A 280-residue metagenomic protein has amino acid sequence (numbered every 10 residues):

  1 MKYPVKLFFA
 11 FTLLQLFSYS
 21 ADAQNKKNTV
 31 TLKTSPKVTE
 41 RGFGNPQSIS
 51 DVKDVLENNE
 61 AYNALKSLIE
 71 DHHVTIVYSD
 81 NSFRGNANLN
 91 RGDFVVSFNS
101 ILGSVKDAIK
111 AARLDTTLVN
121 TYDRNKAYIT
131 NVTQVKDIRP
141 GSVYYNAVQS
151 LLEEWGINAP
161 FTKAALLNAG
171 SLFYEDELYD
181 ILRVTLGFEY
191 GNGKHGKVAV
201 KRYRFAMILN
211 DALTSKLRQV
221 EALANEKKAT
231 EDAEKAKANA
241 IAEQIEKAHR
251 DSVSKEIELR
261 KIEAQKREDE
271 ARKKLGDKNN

Functional and structural regions predicted by a protein language model:
M1-F8: Bacterial N-terminal signal peptides that target proteins for export
F9-L16: Bacterial N-terminal signal peptides
A10, A21-Y62, T75-Y179, R183-H249 (+2 more regions): Feature responds to low-complexity, polar/acidic, surface-exposed segments characteristic of secreted/exported proteins
N63-D71: Mature N-terminal segment immediately following signal peptide/propeptide cleavage in secreted/periplasmic
V253-A271: Extended, charge-rich alpha-helical scaffolds
